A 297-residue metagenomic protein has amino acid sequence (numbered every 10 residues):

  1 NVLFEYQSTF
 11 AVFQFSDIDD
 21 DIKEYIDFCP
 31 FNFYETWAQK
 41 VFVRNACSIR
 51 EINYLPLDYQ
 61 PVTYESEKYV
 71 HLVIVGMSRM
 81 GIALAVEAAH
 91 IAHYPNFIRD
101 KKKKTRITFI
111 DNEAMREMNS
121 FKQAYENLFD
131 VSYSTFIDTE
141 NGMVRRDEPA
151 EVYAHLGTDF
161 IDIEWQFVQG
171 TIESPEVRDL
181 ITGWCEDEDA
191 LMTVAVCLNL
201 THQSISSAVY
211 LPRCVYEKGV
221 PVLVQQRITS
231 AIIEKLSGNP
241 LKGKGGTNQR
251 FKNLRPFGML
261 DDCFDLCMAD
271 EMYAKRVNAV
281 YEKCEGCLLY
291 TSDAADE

Functional and structural regions predicted by a protein language model:
N1-D58, D100-V196, Q203-G286: Extended charged low-complexity segments that act as oligomerization/scaffolding linkers
T63-F97, I107-R116: Glycine-rich adenosine-cofactor-binding loop
M80-G81, E271, K275, S292: Intrinsically disordered, low-complexity, polar/charged repeat-rich segments
Y290-D296: Conserved small/polar residues in nucleotide/adenosyl-binding loops
